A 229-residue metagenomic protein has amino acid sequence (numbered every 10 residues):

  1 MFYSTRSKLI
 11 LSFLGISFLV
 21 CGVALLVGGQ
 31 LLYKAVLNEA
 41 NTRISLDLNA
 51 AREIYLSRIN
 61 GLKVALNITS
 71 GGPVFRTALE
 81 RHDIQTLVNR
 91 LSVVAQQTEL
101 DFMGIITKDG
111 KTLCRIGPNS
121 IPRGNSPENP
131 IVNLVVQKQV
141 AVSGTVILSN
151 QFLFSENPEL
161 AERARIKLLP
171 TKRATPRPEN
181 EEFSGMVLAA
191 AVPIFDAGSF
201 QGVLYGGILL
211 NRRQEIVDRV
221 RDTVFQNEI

Functional and structural regions predicted by a protein language model:
Y3-R81, Q85-T86, S92-D101, K108 (+5 more regions): Juxtamembrane extracytoplasmic/periplasmic/luminal helical "stalk" adjacent to the first N-terminal
R52, L56, N129, G207-L210 (+2 more regions): Amphipathic alpha-helical bundle/coiled-coil segments
L62, L87-R90, E128-I131, R213-R219: Stable alpha-helical elements in mature extracytoplasmic
I106-K111, L210: Short acidic/glycine-rich beta-turn/loop cap or linker motifs at sensory/regulatory domain boundaries that couple input
K111-G117, S155-N157: Amphipathic coiled-coil signal-relay and dimerization helices
G117-P118, Y205: Short clusters of small/polar residues that mark proteolytic maturation junctions
P118-E128: Allosteric regulatory "coupling" segments in signal-transduction proteins
R165-T171, F183-R221: Conserved beta-strands of PAS-like sensory domains
